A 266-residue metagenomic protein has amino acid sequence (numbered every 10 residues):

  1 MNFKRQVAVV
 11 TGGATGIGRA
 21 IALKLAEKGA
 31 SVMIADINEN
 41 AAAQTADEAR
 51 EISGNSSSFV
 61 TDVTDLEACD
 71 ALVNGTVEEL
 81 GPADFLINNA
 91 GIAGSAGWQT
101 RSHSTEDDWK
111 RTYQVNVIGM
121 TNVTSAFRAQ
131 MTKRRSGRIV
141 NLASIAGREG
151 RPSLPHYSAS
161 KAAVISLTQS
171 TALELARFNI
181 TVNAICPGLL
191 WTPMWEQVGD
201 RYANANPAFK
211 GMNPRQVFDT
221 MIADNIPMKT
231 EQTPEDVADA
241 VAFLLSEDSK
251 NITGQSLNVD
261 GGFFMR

Functional and structural regions predicted by a protein language model:
N2-M33: Canonical Rossmann dinucleotide-binding motif of NAD(H)/NADP(H)-dependent dehydrogenases/reductases, specifically
A93, G97-W98, E149, A242 (+1 more regions): Short C-terminal tail/terminal secondary-structure segment of NAD(P)H-dependent dehydrogenase/reductase domains
G97-K110, I222: Substrate-binding pocket helix/loop in short-chain dehydrogenase/reductase
T105-T121, S136, V140, V164: Catalytic Tyr-X3-Lys loop
T124, S160, T168: Active-site helix of classical SDR
A129, L173-E174, K250: Alpha-helical segment proximal to the catalytic Tyr-Lys
S144: Residue(s) in the substrate-gating loop at a strand-loop-helix junction that position the organic substrate next
A176, T181, I252-G254: Short, small/polar-rich loop/turn modules that mediate ligand/substrate recognition or access, typified
